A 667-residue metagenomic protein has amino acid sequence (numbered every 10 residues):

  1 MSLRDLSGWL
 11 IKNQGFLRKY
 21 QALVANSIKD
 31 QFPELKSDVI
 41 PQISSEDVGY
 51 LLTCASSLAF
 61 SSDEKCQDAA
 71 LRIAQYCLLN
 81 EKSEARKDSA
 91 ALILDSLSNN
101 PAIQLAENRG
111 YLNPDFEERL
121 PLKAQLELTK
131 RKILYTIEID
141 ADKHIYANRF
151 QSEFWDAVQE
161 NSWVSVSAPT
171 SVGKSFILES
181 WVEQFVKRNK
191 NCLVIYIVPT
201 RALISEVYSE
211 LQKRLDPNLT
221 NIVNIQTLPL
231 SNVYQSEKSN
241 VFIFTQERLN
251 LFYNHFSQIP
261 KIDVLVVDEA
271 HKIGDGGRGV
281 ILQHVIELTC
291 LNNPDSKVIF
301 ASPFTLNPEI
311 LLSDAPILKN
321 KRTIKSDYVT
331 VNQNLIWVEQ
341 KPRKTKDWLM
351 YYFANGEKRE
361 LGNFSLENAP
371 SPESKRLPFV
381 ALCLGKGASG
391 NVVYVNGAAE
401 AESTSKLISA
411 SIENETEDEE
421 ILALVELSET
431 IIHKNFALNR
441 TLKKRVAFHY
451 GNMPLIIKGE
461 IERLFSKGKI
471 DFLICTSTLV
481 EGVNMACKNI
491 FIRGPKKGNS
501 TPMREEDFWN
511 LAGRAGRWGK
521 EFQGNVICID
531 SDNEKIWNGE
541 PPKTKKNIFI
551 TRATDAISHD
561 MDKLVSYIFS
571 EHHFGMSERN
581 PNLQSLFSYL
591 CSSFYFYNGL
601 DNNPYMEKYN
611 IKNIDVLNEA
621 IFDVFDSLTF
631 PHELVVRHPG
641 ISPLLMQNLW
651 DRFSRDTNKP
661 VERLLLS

Functional and structural regions predicted by a protein language model:
M1-R131: N-terminal accessory nucleic-acid engagement/regulatory domains that precede and modulate ATP-driven motor cores
Q125-E138, H144-I145, F150-S152, D156 (+10 more regions): Conserved C-terminal RecA-like helicase domain
K174-E183, V280-V285: Motif I (Walker A/P-loop) of helicase-class P-loop NTPases
V233, S296-L407: Conserved interdomain linker/interface between the two RecA-like ATPase lobes of SF2 helicase motors
E247-L249, H255-P294: SF2 helicase catalytic motif II
N250, A270-G274, V480, K496 (+1 more regions): Catalytic acidic motif of RecA-like/P-loop NTPases
P294-S296, M485, N489, K496-K545: Conserved segment of the helicase C-terminal RecA-like domain
K543-S667: Long, largely alpha-helical accessory region at the distal end of helicase-like NTP-driven motors
